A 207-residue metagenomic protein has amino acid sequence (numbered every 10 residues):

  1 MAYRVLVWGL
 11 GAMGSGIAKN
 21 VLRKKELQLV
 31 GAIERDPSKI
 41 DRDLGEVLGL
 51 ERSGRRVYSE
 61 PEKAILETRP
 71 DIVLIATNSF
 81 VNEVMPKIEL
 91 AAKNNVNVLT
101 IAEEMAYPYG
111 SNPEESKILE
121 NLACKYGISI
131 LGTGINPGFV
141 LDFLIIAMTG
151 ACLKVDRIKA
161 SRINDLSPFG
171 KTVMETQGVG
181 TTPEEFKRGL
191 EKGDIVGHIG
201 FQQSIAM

Functional and structural regions predicted by a protein language model:
M1-L48: N-terminal Rossmann-like dinucleotide-binding module
V7, I72-S79: Metallocofactor- and cofactor-centric catalytic cores in central/energy metabolism, strongly enriched
W8, A12, T149-M207: Active-site-lining helix/loop region of Rossmann-like oxidoreductase modules
R35-P37, N136-F139, S161-F169: Glycine-rich beta-alpha junction loops
D36-T68: Conserved N-terminal Rossmann-fold NAD(P) cofactor-binding segment
I65-E67, I72, V81-E103: Rossmann-fold NAD(P) dinucleotide-binding segment
E103-I128: Rossmann-fold NAD(P)-binding glycine/threonine-rich loop
F139-G150: Alpha-helical support elements that line or immediately flank enzyme active sites and cofactor-binding pockets
